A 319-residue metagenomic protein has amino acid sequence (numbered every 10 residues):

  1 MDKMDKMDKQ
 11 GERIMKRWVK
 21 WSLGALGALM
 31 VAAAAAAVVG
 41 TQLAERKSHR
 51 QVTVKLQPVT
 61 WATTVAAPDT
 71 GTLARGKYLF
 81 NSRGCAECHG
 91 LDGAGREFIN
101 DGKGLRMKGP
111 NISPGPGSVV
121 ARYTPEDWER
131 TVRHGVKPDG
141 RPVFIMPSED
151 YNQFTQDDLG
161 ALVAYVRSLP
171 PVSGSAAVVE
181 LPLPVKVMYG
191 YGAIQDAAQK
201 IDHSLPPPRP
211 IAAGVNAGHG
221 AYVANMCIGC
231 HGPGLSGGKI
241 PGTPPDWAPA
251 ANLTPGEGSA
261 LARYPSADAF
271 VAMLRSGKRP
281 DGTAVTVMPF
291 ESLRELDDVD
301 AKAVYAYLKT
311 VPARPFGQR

Functional and structural regions predicted by a protein language model:
M1-G11: Compositionally biased, intrinsically disordered low-complexity segments enriched for polar/charged residues
K16-T53: N-terminal type II signal-anchor transmembrane helix that functions as the membrane-insertion/stop-transfer segment
A34-Q42, F154-A217, Y307: Extended surface/linker regions that mediate inter-domain or inter-protein docking in multi-component redox
V52-N81, Y191-A224: Electrostatic cytochrome c docking/interface patches
G76, S82-D92, L162, G220 (+3 more regions): The canonical Cys-X-X-Cys-His
C88-A94, R133-H134, P147, R167-S168 (+2 more regions): Detector for the c-type heme attachment site
A94-P170: Membrane-embedded segments
M107-D127, E149-L159, P233, A248-M273 (+1 more regions): Electron-transfer interface patches adjacent to heme c in soluble/periplasmic c-type cytochromes and di-/multiheme
